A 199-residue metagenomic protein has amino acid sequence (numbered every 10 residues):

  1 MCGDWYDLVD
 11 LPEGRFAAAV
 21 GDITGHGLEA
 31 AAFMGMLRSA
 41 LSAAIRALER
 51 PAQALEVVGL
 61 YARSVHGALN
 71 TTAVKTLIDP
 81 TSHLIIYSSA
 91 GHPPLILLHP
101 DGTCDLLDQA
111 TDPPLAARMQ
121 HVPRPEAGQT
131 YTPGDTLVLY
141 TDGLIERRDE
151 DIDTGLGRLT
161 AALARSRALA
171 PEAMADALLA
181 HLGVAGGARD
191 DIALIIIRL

Functional and structural regions predicted by a protein language model:
C2, D10, F16, L28-P113 (+3 more regions): Catalytic core of PPM/PP2C metal-dependent serine/threonine phosphatase domains
Y6: Phosphate-binding active sites in nucleotide-utilizing proteins
A19: Sensory beta-strand/linker motifs that couple input domains to effectors
H26-L48, L106, A110-T111, M119 (+1 more regions): Active-site-proximal, acidic helix/loop segment immediately C-terminal to a metal-coordinating Asp/Glu
T72, A175, I192-A193: Short coil/turn segments at secondary-structure boundaries
